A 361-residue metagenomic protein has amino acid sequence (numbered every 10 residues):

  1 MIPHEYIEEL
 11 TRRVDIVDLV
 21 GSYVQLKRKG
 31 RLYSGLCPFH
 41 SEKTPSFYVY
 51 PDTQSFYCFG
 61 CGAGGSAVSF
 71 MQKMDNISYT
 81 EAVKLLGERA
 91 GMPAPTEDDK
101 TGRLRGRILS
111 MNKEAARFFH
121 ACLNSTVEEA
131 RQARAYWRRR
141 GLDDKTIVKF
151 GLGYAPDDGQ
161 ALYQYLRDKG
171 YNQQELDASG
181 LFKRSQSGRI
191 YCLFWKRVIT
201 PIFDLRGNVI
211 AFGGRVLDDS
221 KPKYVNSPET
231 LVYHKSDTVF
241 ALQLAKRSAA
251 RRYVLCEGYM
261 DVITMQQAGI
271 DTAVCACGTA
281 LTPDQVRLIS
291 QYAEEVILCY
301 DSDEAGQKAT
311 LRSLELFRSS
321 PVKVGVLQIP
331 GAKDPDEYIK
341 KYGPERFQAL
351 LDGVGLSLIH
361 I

Functional and structural regions predicted by a protein language model:
M1-D99, A155-D157, A349: N-terminal structured subdomain of primase-like DNA metabolism proteins
I2, K29, T101-A115, P156-Y292 (+2 more regions): Phosphate-handling DNA/RNA-contact segment within nucleic-acid enzymes
R13, V17, N76, T80-V83 (+8 more regions): Amphipathic alpha-helical transducer elements in NTP-driven molecular machines
S41, G62-A63, V216, M260 (+3 more regions): Conserved nucleotide-binding/hydrolysis micro-motifs of P-loop NTPases
E81-Q132: Conserved active-site segments centered on acidic
W137: Structured alpha-helical
L281-V286, S290-G355: Conserved phosphate-handling catalytic cores of large alpha/beta enzymes
I359-I361: Conserved small/polar residues in nucleotide/adenosyl-binding loops
